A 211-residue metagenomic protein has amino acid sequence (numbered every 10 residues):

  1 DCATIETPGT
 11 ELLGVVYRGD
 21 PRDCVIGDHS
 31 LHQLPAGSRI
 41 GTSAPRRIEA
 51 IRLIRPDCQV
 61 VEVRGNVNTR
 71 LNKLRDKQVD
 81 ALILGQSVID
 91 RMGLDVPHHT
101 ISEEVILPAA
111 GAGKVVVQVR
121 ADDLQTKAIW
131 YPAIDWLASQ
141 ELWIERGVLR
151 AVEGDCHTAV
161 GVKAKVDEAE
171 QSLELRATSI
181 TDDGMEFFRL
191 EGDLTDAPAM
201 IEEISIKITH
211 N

Functional and structural regions predicted by a protein language model:
D1-T4, S87-I89: Short glycine-rich anion-binding loops that position phosphate/pyrophosphate groups of nucleotides and phosphorylated
C2-D57: A conserved helix-loop-strand patch within extracytoplasmic ligand-binding domains of the periplasmic binding
I48, L53-N211: Small-molecule-sensing regulatory modules
